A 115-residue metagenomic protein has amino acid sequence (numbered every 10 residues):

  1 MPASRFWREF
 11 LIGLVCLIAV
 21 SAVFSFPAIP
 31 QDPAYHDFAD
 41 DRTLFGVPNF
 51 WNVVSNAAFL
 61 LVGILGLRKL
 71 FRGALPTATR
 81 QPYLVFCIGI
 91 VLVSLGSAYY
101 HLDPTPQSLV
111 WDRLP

Functional and structural regions predicted by a protein language model:
P2-P115: Early transmembrane hairpin module of multi-pass membrane proteins
